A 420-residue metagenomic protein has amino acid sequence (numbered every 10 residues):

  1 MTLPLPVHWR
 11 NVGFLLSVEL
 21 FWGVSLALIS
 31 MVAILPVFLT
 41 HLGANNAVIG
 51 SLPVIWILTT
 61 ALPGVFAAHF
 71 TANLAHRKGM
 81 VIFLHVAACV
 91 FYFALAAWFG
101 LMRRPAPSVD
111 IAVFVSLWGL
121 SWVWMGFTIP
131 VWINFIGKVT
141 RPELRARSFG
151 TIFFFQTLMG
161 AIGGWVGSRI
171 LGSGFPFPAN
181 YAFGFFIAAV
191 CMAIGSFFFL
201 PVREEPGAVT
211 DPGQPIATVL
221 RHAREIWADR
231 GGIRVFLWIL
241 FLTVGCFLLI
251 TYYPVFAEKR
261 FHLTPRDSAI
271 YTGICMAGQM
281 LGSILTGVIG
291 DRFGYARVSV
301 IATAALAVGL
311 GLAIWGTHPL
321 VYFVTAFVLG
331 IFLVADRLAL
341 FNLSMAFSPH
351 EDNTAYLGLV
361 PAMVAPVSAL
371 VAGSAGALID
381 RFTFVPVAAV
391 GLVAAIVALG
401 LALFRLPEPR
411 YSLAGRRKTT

Functional and structural regions predicted by a protein language model:
M1-L62, T71, I233-T272: Helix-loop boundary and gating motifs at the non-cytosolic
M1-W9, E205-L237, T419-T420: Juxtamembrane intracellular "pre-TM" segments in multi-pass secondary transporters
V37, H41, H69-N73, G100-R104 (+2 more regions): Transmembrane alpha-helix termini and helix-breaking/packing motifs in multi-pass membrane transporters
N46-A47, P142-I152, P265, H350-V360: Loop-to-transmembrane helix entry/capping segments in MFS-fold secondary transporters and related SLC/MFSD carriers
P63-H76, L171, G282-G294, I379-D380: Helix-to-loop junctions at the C-terminal end of transmembrane segments in multipass secondary transporters
G79-L95, R297-L312, L392: Structural signature of the two symmetry-related core transmembrane helices
A97-L117, I314-A326: Helix-loop junctions at membrane interfaces in 12-TM secondary transporters
F127-T140, A335-P349: Intracellular juxtamembrane helix-capping segments at the cytosolic ends of symmetry-related transmembrane helices
